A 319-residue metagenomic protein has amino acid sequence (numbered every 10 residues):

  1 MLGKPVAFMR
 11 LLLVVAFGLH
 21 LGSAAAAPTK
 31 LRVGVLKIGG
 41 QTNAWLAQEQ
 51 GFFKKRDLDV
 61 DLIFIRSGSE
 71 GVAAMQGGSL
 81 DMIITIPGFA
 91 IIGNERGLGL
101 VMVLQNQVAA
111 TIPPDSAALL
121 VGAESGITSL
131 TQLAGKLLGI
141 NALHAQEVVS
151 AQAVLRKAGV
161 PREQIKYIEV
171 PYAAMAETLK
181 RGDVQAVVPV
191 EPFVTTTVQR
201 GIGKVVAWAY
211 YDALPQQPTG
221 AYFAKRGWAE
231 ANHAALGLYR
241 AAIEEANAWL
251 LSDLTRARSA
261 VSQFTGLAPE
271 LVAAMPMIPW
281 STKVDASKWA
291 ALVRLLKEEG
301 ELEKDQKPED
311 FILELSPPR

Functional and structural regions predicted by a protein language model:
M1-A7: N-terminal secretory signal peptides that target proteins for export/translocation
M9-H20: Bacterial N-terminal signal peptides
A27-A158, E169, Q185, W208 (+1 more regions): Short, glycine-/small- and polar/acidic-enriched structural segments that line small-molecule recognition paths
E49, Q76, L80, E95 (+7 more regions): Sec-exported extracytoplasmic/periplasmic mature domains
Q50-G51, A73, G77, I91 (+12 more regions): Solvent-exposed, polar/charged alpha-helical surfaces in well-ordered, non-transmembrane soluble domains, broadly
G88-F89, S125, Y167-I168, A173-A260: Pocket-lining segment of extracytoplasmic ligand-binding domains
A229-E303: Secondary-structure end/capping motifs
K297-R319: Conserved C-terminal helix/tail region of periplasmic/extracytoplasmic solute-binding proteins
